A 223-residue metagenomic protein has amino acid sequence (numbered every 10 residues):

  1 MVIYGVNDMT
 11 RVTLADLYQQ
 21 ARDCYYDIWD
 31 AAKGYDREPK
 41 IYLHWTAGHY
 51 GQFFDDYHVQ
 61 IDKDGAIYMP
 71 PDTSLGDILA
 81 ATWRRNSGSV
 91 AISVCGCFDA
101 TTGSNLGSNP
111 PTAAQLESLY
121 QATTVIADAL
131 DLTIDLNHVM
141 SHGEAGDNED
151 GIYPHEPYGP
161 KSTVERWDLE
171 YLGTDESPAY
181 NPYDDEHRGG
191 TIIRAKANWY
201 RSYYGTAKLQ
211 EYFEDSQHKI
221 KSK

Functional and structural regions predicted by a protein language model:
V2-I78: Short, conserved "active-site rim" segments that organize catalytic pockets and cofactor/ligand binding
V2-Y35, F98-K223: Basic/polar, cationic surfaces and motifs that engage anionic cell-wall and phosphate/carboxylate ligands
D36-E38, F54, R85-S89, I134: Short, solvent-exposed loop/turn segments at the edges of secondary structure
I41, V90, N137-V139: Hydrophobic beta-strand segments of well-ordered beta-sheets in folded domains
Q60-D62, A66-A113: Peptidoglycan-targeting cell-wall enzymes and recognition modules
